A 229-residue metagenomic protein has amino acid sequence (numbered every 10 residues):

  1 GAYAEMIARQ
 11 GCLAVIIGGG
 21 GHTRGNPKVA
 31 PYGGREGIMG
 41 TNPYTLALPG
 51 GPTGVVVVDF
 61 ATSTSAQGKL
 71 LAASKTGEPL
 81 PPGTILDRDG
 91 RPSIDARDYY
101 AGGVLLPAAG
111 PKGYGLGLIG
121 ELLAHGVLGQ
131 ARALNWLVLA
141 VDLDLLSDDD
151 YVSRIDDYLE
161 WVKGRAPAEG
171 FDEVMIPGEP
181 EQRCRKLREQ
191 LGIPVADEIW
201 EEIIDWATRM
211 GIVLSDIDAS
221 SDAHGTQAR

Functional and structural regions predicted by a protein language model:
G1-G19, R24: A glycine-rich phosphate/pyrophosphate-binding beta-strand-loop-alpha-helix module
R9-L13, G40-P43, G51-V55, P79-P82 (+3 more regions): Short coil/turn connectors at secondary-structure junctions
V15-G18, A47-P49, V58-A61, A140 (+1 more regions): Short beta-strand segments
G21, T62-S65, K112, L143-L145: Glycine-rich beta-alpha junction loops
H22-R97: Phosphate/diphosphate-binding glycine-rich loops and adjacent basic-rich segments that engage nucleotide
Y100-G113, E121-A131, A140-D149: Hydrophobic alpha-helical bundle architecture
V127-R229: Catalytic-core signal marking the mid-to-C-terminal active-site face
